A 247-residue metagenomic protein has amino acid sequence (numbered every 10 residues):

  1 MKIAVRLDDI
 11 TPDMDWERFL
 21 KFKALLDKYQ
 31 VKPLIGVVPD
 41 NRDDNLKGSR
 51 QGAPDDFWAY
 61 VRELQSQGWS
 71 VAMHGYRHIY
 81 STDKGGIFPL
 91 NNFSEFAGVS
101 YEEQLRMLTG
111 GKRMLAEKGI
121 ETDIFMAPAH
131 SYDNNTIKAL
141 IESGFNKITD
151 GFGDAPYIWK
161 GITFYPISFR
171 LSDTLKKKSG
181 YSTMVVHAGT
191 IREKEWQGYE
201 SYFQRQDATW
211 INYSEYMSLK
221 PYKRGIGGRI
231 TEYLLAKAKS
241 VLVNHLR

Functional and structural regions predicted by a protein language model:
M1-Q67, M114: Active-site beta->alpha N-cap acidic-glycine motif
I3-L7, P33-I35, V71-H74, T122-F125 (+3 more regions): Hydrophobic faces of well-ordered beta-strands that scaffold small-molecule active sites in alpha/beta enzyme cores
I10-R18, D40-D56, D83, Y101 (+4 more regions): Acidic-and-aromatic substrate-binding clefts and catalytic sites of carbohydrate-active enzymes
F19-K23, W58-R62, L105-K112, I137 (+2 more regions): Generic structural signal for well-ordered alpha-helices, preferentially at hydrophobic/aromatic core positions
P33-V37, T190-R247: C-terminal domain-boundary segment and adjacent tail
I79-N91: Short, flexible, mixed-charge acidic loops at enzyme active sites
E95-P166, W196-Q197: Catalytic domains of cell-wall/extracellular-matrix polysaccharide-remodeling enzymes, centered on de-N-acetylation
W159-Y202, Y213-S218: A conserved mid-domain beta-alpha-beta active-site/ligand-binding segment of alpha/beta enzyme cores
